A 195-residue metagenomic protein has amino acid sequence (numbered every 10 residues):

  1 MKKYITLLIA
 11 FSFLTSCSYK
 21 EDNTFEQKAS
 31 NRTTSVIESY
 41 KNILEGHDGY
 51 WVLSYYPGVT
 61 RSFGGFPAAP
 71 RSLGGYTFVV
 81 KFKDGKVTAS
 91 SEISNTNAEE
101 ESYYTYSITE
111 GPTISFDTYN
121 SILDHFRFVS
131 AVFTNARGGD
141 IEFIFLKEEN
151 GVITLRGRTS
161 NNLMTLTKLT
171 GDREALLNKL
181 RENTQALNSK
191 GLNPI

Functional and structural regions predicted by a protein language model:
K2-L7: Sec-dependent signal peptide recognition, specifically the positively charged N-region followed immediately by
F13-S16: C-terminal motif of bacterial Sec signal peptides marking the signal peptidase cleavage site
Y19-Y103, S107, G111, R173-K190: Acidic/polar, low-complexity intrinsically disordered N-terminal segments immediately downstream of a Sec signal
H47-V59, I122-T154: Cys-His-centered catalytic/binding microenvironment captured across papain-like cysteine peptidases and homologous
G58-G64, N97, I122-R127, S160-L166: Short, surface-exposed beta-strand/loop "edge" segments at domain boundaries and coil↔beta transitions
A89, I114-F116, G151-G157: Generic recognition of long tandem-repeat/solenoid scaffolds
S90-I141: Contiguous, well-ordered beta-strand patches that form the walls/edges of small beta-barrel/beta-sandwich domains
I144-E148, L155-I195: Ser/Thr/Gly/Pro-rich, low-complexity flexible regions
